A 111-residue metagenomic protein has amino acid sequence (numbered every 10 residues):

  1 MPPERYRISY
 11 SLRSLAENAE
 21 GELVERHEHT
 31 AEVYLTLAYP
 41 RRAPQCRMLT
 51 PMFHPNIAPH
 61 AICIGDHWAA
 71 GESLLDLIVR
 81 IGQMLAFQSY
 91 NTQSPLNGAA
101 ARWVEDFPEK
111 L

Functional and structural regions predicted by a protein language model:
M1-V33, L37-R41: Strand-helix-loop interaction patch of compact alpha/beta domains
R42-L111: Domain-scale recognition of soluble eukaryotic interaction modules
